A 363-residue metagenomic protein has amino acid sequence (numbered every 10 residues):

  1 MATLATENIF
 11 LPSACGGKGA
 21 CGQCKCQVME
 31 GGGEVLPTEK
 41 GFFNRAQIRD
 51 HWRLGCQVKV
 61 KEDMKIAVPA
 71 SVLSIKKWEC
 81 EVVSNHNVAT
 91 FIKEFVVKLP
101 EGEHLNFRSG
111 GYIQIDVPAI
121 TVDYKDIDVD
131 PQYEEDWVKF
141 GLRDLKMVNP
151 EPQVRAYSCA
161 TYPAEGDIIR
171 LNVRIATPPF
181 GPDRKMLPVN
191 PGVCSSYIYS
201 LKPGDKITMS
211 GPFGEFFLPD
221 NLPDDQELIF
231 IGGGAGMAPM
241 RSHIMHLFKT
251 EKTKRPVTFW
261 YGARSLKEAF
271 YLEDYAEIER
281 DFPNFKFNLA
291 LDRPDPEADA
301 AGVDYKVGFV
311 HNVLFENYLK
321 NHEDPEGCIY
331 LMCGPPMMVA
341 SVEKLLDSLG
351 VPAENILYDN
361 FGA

Functional and structural regions predicted by a protein language model:
M1-A20, C26-R49, F248-K249, T253-A363: Reductase modules of NAD(P)H-dependent flavoproteins
M1-I92, P100, M147-Y162, L171-N172 (+7 more regions): Signature of N-terminal electron-transfer/Fe-S-associated modules in redox systems
Q23, F217, P239, S341-V342: Phosphate- and divalent-cation-binding pockets in alpha/beta enzyme and binding domains that engage nucleotide-derived
E79-D205, R264, A290-R293: Ferredoxin-reductase
G110, G236, P335: Short, conserved phosphate/pyrophosphate- and ester-handling motifs at nucleotide-, phospho-/glycolipid
Y197, G211-D224: A short, basic/flexible loop-to-alpha-helix module at the beginning of a structural domain
E227-I231, I329-L331: Conserved beta-strand elements of the Class I
P239-E251: Histidine-anchored nucleotide/phosphate-binding helix
